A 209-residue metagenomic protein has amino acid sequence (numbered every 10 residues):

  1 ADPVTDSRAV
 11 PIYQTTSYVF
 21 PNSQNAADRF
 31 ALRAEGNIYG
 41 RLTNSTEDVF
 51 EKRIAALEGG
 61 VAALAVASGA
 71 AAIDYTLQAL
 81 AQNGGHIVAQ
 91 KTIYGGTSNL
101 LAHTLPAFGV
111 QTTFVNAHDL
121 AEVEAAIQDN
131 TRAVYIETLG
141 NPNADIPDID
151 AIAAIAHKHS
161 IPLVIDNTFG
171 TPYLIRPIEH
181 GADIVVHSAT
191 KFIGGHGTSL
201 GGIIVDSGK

Functional and structural regions predicted by a protein language model:
A1-A34: N-terminal glycine-rich, Lys/His-bearing helix-loop that initiates the first secondary-structure elements of many
S7-R8, G59, F108: Short, basic and Ser/Thr-rich N-terminal targeting/leader segments
V19, G59, S207: Residue-level marker of positions within ordered structural domains that often coincide with functionally constrained
N22-D74, G96-H103: Conserved N-terminal alpha-helix of the aminotransferase class I/II PLP-enzyme fold
A63-K209: Conserved PLP-enzyme active-site core in the AAT-like
